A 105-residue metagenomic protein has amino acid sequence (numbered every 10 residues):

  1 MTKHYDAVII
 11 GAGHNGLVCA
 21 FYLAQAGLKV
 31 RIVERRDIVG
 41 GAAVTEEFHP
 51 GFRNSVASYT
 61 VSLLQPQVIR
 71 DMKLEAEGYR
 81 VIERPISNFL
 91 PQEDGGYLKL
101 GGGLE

Functional and structural regions predicted by a protein language model:
K3-E105: N-terminal glycine-rich phosphate/pyrophosphate-binding loop and immediately adjacent elements
